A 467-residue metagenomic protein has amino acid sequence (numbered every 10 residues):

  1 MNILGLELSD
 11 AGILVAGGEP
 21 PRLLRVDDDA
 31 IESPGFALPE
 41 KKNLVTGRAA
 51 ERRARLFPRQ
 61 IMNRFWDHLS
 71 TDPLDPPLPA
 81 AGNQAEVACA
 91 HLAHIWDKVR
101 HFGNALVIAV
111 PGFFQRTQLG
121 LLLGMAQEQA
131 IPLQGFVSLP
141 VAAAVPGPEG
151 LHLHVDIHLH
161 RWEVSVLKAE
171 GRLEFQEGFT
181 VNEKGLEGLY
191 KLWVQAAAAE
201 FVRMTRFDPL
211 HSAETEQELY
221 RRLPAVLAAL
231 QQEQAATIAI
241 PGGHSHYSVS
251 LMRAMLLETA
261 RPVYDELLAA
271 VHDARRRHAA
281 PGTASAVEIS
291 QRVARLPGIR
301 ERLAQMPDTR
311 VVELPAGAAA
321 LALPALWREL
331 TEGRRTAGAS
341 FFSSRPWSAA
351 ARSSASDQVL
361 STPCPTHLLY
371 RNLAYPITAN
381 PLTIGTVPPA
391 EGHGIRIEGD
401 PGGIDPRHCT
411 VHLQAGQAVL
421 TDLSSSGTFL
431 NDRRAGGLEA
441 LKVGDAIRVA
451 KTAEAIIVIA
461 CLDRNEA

Functional and structural regions predicted by a protein language model:
M1-D27, P146-Q176, W193, Q234-A235: Gly/Thr-rich phosphate-binding beta-strand-loop-beta motif of the actin/hexokinase/Hsp70
M1-L4, A130-H158, L323-E329: Conserved phosphate-binding catalytic cores of ATP/NTP-utilizing and phosphoryl-transfer enzymes
G12-L14, E19-A109, L230-Q234, L267 (+1 more regions): Conserved phosphate-binding loops in N-terminal lobes of ATP-dependent enzymes of the actin/Hsp70/sugar-kinase
P34, K168-L251: Phosphate-binding glycine-rich/basic clefts of nucleotide- and phosphate-handling proteins, predominantly
N63, D75, R335-S354, Q358-L360 (+1 more regions): Regulatory inter-domain linker segments that are low-complexity and enriched for serine/threonine/proline
A229-S348, H393: Helical "lid/coupling" subdomains associated with nucleotide-phosphate turnover
V311-P389, R396, G402: Acidic, glycine/GT-rich loop-and beta-edge segments that sit at the periphery of enzyme/chaperone cores
A374-T452, I456-V458, D463-A467: Forkhead-associated
